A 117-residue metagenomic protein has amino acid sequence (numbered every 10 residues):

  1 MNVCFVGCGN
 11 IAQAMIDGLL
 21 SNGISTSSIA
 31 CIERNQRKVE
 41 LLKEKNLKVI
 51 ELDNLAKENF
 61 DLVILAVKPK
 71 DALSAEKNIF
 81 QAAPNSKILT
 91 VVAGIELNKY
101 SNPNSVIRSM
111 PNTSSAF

Functional and structural regions predicted by a protein language model:
M1-L52: NAD(P)+-binding Rossmann beta1-loop-alpha1 motif at the extreme N-terminus of oxidoreductases
K45, L52-F117: Rossmann-like NAD(P)(H) cofactor-binding subdomain of soluble oxidoreductases
